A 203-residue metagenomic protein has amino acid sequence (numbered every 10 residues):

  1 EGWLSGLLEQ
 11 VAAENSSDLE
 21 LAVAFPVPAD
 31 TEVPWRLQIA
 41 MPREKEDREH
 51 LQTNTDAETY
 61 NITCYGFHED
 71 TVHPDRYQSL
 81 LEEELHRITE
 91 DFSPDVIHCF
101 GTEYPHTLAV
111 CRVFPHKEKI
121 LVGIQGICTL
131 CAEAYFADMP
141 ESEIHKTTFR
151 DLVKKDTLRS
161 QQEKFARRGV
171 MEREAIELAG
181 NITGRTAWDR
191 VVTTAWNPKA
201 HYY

Functional and structural regions predicted by a protein language model:
E1-Q52, A57, T63: N-terminal subdomain of nucleotide-sugar transferases
P26, F100, R167-R168, L178 (+1 more regions): Replace "coordinates the UDP/GDP/TDP-sugar" with "coordinates nucleotide-activated sugar donors
E58-E83, C99, V153-K164: A short, charged, and often flexible helix/loop element on the N-terminal side of the glycosyltransferase catalytic
R87-Y104, V110, L121: Short N-terminal targeting/anchoring amphipathic segment
V96, F114-K154: Active-site proximal beta-strand in glycosyltransferases
Y104-H106, C128, W188-R190: Alpha-helix capping/helix-boundary segments
C128, I144-N181: Membrane-proximal helix-turn-helix segments that form the acceptor-binding/catalytic region of lipid-linked
L178, T183, R190-Y203: Helix-loop-beta element that forms the nucleotide-linked donor phosphate-binding surface in glycosyltransferases
